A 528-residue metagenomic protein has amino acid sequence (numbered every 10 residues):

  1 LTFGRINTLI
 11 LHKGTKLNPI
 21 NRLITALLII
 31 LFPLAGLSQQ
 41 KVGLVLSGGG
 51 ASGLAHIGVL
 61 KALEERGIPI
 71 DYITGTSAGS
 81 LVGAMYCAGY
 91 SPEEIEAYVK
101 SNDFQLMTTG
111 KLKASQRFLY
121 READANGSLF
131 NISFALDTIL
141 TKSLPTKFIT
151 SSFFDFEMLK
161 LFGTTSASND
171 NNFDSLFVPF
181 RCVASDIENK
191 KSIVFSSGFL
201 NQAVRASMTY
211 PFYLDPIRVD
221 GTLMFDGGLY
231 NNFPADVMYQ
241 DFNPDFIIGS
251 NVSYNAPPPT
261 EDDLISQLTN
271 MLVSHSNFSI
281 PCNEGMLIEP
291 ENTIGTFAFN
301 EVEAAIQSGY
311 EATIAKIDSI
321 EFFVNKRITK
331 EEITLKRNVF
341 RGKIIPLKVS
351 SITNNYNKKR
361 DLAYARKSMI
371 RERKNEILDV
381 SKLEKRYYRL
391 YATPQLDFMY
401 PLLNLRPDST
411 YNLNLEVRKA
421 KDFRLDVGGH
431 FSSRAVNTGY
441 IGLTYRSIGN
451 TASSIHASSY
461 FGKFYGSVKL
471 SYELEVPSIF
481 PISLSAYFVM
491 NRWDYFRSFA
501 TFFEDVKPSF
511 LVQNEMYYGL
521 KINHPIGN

Functional and structural regions predicted by a protein language model:
L1, N18, L46, G53-L54 (+7 more regions): Solvent-exposed, well-ordered amphipathic alpha-helical segments that flank/support binding or catalytic loops
L1-K41: Bacterial Sec-dependent N-terminal signal peptides
L34, D215, G342, I441-S447: Short, flexible, solvent-exposed loop/turn segments with mixed acidic/basic and small polar residues
L37-T76, A84-Y388, A392-M399, N404-L405 (+2 more regions): Patatin-like phospholipase
V380-S381, R386, A392, F398-N528: Gram-negative/organellar outer-membrane beta-barrel architecture
